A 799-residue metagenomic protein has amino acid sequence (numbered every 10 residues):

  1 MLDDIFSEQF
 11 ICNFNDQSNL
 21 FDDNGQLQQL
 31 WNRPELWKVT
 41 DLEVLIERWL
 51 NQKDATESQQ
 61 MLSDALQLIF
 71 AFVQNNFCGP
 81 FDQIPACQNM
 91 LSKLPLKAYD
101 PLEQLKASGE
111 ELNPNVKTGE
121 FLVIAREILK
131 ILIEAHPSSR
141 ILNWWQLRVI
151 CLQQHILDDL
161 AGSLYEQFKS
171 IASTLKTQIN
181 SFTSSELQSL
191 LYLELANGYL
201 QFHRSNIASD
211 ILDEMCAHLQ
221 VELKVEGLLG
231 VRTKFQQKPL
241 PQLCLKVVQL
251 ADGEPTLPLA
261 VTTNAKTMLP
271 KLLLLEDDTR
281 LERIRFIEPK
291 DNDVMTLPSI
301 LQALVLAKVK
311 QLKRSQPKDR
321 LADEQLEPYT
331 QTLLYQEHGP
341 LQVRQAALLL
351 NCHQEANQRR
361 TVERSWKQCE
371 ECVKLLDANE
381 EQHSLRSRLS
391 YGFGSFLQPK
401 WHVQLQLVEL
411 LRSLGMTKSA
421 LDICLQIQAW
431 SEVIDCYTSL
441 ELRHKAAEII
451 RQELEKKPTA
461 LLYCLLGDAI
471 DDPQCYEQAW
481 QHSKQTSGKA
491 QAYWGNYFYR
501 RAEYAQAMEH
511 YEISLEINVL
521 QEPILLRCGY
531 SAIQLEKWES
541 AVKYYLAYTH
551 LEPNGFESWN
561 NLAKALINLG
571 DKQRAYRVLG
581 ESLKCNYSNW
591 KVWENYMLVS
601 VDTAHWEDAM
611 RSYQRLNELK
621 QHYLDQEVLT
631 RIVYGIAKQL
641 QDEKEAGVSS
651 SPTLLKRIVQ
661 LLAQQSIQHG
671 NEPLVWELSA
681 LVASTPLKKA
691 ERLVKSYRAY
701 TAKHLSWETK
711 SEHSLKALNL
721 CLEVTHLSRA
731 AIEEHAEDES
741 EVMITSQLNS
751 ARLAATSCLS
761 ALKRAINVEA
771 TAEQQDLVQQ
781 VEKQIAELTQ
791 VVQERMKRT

Functional and structural regions predicted by a protein language model:
L2-E337: Non-catalytic protein-protein interaction scaffold segments in large eukaryotic complex-forming proteins
S205, T417, W430, R443 (+7 more regions): TPR-repeat structural position
M215, Q452-E453, Q478-H482, I513-S514 (+5 more regions): Canonical positions in the second alpha-helix
L269-L385, Y391, K543, E552 (+9 more regions): Long, acidic/serine-threonine-rich intrinsically disordered regions with weak helical/coil propensity that act as
H338, K457-P458, K484-Q485, V519 (+5 more regions): Short coil turns that delineate tetratricopeptide repeat
A429-W430, L462, A490, I524 (+4 more regions): TPR alpha-solenoid repeat register
